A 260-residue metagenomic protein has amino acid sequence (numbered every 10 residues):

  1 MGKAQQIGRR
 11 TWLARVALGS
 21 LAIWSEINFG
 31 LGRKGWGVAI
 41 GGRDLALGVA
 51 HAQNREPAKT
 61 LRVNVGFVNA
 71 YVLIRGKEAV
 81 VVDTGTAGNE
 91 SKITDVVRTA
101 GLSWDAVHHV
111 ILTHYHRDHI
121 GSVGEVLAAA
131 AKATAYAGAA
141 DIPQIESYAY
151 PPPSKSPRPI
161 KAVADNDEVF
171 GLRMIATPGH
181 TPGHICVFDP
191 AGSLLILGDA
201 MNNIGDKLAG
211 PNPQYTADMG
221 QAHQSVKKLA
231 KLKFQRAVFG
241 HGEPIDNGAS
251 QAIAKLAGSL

Functional and structural regions predicted by a protein language model:
M1-I23, I27, L31: N-terminal secretory signal peptides and thylakoid transit peptides that target proteins across membranes
I7, G121, A217: Residue-level signal for the nucleotide or nucleotide-sugar donor/cofactor binding architecture
I27-N64: C-terminal segment of N-terminal export signals and the immediately downstream linker at the start of the mature
I40-G41, A137-A176, T181, A217-F234: Metallo-beta-lactamase
V49-A100, C186-D199, N203: Conserved beta-strand hairpin/beta-sheet module of binuclear metal-dependent hydrolase folds, prominently
V80-V82, I111, A135, L194-I196 (+1 more regions): Residue-level marker for buried hydrophobic side chains located in beta-strands that build the well-ordered beta-sheet
A87-G88, P152, I175-A176, P182-S259: Metallo-beta-lactamase
N89-S91, R98-D167: Active-site HxH/HxHxD metal-binding segment of metal-dependent hydrolases
